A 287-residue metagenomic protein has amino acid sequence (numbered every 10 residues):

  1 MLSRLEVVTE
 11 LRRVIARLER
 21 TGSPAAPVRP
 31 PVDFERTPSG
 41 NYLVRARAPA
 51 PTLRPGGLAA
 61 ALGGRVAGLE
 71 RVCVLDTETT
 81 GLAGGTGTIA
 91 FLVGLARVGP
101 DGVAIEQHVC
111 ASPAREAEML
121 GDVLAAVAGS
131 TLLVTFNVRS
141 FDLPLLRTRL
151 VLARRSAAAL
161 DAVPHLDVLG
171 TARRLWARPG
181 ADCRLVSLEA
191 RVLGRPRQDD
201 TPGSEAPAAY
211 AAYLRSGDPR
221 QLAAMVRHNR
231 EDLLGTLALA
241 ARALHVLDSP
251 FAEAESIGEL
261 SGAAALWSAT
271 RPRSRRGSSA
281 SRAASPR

Functional and structural regions predicted by a protein language model:
M1-L69: N-terminal accessory regions of nucleic-acid-interacting proteins
A61-L132: Conserved RNase H-like, two-metal-ion catalytic cores of nucleic-acid enzymes
D76-E78, D142, D167, D232: Acidic active-site catalytic centers that drive phospho-/nucleotidyl reactions and related ester hydrolyses
V103-V192: Conserved DEDDh/DEDDy metal-dependent 3′-5′ exonuclease domain
G180, L185-S256: Acidic, Mg2+-coordinating catalytic module of metal-dependent nucleases/exonucleases that use a two-metal-ion mechanism
I257-T270, R287: Amphipathic alpha-helical repeat scaffolds of TPR domains
S274-A280: Alpha-helical repeat scaffolds
A280, A284-R287: Repeat-based scaffolding regions
